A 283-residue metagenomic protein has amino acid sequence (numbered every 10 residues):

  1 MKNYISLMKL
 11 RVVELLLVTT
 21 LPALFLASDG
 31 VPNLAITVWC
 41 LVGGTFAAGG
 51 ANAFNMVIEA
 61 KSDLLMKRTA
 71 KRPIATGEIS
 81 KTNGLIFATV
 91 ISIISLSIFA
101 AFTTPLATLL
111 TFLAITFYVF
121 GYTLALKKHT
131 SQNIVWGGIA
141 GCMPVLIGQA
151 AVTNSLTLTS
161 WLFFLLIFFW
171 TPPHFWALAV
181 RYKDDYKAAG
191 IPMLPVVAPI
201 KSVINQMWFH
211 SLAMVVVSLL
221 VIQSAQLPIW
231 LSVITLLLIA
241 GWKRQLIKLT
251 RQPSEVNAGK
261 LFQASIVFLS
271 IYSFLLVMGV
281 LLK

Functional and structural regions predicted by a protein language model:
V18-A60, K67-R68, S92, S97 (+2 more regions): Membrane-embedded alpha-helical segments that form the functional core of polytopic membrane enzymes, especially those
V18-L21, R72-P73, V135-V152, K201 (+1 more regions): Small-residue-rich segments of transmembrane alpha-helices in multi-pass membrane proteins, especially helix faces
F46-F54, F117-T123, L166-K183, V215 (+1 more regions): Transmembrane alpha-helical segments that form the membrane-embedded catalytic/substrate-channel core of multi-pass
I58-I79, W176-V203: Cytosolic, membrane-interface loops and tails of multi-pass inner-membrane proteins
R68-L109, P199-Q223: Multi-pass membrane catalytic core of lipid/isoprenoid biosynthesis enzymes
S80, K243-I271: Interfacial loop-to-transmembrane junctions
K81-A151: Intramembrane alpha-helical segments
L146-L156, M214-V221, F268-K283: Hydrophobic alpha-helical transmembrane segments in multi-pass integral membrane proteins
